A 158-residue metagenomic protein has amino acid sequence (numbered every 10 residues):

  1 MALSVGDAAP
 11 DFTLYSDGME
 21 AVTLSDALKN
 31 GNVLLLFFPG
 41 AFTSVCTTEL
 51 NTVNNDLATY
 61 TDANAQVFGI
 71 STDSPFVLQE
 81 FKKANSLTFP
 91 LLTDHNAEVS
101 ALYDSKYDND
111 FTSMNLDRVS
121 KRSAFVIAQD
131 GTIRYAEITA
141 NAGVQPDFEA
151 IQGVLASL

Functional and structural regions predicted by a protein language model:
M1-L158: Chalcogenol-based redox active-site neighborhoods
